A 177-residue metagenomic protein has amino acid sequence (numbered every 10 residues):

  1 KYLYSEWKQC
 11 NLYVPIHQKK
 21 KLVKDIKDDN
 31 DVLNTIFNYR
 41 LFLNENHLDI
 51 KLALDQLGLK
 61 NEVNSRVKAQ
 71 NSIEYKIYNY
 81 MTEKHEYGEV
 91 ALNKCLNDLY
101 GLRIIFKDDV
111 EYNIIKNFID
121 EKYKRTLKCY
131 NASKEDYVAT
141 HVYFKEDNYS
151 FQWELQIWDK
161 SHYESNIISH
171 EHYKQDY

Functional and structural regions predicted by a protein language model:
K1-T35, F151-Y177: An acidic, glycine-/histidine-flanked metal-binding catalytic module
L3, Y13-I16, I50, L54-G58 (+5 more regions): Residue-level signal for well-ordered alpha-helical segments
S5-C10, I16, R40-E45, S133 (+1 more regions): Generic signature of intrinsically disordered, low-complexity segments enriched in small/polar residues
P15, I36, L43, D109-Y112 (+1 more regions): Generic alpha-helical secondary structure
L22-E86: Surface-exposed, low-hydrophobicity interaction/linker segments
E89, N93-Y177: Long beta-strand-rich cores associated with HINT superfamily self-processing modules
